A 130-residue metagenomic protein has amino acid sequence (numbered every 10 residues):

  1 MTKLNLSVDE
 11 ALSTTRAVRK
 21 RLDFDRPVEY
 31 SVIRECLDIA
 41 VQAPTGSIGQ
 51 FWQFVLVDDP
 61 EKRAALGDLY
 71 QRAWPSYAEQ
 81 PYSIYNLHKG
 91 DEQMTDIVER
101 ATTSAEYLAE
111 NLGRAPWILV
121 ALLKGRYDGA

Functional and structural regions predicted by a protein language model:
M1-L37, Q42, G49-Q50, D58: Specificity-determining recognition surfaces
Q42-T45, P75: A generic secondary-structure boundary signal that marks alpha-helix termini
G46-I48, N111: A short catalytic or substrate-binding loop motif that flags glycine-/basic-rich loops and adjacent residues that bind
L56-A130: Glycine/small-residue-rich phosphate/adenosyl-binding loop
